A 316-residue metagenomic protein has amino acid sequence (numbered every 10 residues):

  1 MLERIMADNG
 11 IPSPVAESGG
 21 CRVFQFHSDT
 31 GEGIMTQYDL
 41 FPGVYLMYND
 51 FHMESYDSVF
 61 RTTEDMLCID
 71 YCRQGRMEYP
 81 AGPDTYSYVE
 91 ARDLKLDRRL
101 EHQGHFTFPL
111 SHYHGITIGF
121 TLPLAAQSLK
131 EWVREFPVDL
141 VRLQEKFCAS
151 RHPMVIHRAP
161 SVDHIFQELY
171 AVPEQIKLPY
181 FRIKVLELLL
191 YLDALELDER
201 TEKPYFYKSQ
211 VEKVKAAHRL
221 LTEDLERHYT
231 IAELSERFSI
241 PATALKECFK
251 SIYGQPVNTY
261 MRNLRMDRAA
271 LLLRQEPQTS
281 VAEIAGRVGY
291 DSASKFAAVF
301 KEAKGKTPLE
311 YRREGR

Functional and structural regions predicted by a protein language model:
M1-T63: N-terminal low-complexity or simple alpha-helical regulatory segments that function as activation/interaction modules
T63-E78, I118-L122: Short, conserved beta-strand element in jelly-roll/cupin
P80-Y207, V214, I231, E236-A242 (+4 more regions): Alpha-helical bundle regulatory/interaction domains
F181, L221, L245: Conserved hydrophobic/aromatic pocket- or pore-lining residues that grip, position, or stack substrates in active sites
K215-E223, H228-E233, S251-D291, R313-R316: Terminal helix-turn-helix DNA-binding modules in bacterial transcription factors
D224, P241-A244: Conserved mid-sequence domains
L245, F249, K295-F296, F300: Short hydrophobic/aromatic patch on the recognition helix
